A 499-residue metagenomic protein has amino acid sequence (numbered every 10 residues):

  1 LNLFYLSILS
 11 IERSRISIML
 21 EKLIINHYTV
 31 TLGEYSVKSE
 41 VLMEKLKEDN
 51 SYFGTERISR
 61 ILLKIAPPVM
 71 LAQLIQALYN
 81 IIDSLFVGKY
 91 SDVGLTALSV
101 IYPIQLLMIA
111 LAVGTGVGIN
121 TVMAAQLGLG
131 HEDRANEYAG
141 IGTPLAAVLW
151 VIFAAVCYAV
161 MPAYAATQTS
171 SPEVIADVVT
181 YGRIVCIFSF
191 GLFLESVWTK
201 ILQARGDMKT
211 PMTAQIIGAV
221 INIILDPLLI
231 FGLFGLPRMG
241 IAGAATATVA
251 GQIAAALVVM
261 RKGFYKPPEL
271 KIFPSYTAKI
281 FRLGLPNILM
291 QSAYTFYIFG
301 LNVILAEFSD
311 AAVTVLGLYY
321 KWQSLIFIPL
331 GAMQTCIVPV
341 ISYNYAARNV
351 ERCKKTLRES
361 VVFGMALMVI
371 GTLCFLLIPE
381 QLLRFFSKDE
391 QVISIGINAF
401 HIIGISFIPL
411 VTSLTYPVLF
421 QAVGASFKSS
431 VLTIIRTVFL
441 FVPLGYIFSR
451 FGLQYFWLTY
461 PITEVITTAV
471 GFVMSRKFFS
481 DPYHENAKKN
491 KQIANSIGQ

Functional and structural regions predicted by a protein language model:
I11, R15-S17, L23-A66, M123-F190 (+3 more regions): Short alpha-helical transmembrane segments in multi-pass integral membrane proteins
S14, L95-A159, L192-G206, T210-P211 (+4 more regions): Small-residue-rich hydrophobic transmembrane alpha-helices
F53-L85, K89-Y90, L106-G118, V122 (+5 more regions): N-terminal transmembrane alpha-helices
K64-D83, I184, E195, G218 (+3 more regions): Transmembrane helical elements of multi-pass membrane transporters/channels
L74, L78-T96, A165-P172, L228-M239 (+3 more regions): Helix-terminus/linker motif at the lipid-water interface of multi-pass membrane proteins
V87-G88, A124, Q203, I230 (+6 more regions): Helix-capping/transition residues at the boundaries of transmembrane alpha-helices and the short helical linkers
L107-A110, A154, N222-P227, A256-M260 (+4 more regions): Hydrophobic transmembrane alpha-helices of multi-pass small-molecule transporters
G116, N120, V185-Q203, P211-A219 (+5 more regions): Short runs within selected transmembrane alpha-helices of multi-pass transporters and secretion channels
